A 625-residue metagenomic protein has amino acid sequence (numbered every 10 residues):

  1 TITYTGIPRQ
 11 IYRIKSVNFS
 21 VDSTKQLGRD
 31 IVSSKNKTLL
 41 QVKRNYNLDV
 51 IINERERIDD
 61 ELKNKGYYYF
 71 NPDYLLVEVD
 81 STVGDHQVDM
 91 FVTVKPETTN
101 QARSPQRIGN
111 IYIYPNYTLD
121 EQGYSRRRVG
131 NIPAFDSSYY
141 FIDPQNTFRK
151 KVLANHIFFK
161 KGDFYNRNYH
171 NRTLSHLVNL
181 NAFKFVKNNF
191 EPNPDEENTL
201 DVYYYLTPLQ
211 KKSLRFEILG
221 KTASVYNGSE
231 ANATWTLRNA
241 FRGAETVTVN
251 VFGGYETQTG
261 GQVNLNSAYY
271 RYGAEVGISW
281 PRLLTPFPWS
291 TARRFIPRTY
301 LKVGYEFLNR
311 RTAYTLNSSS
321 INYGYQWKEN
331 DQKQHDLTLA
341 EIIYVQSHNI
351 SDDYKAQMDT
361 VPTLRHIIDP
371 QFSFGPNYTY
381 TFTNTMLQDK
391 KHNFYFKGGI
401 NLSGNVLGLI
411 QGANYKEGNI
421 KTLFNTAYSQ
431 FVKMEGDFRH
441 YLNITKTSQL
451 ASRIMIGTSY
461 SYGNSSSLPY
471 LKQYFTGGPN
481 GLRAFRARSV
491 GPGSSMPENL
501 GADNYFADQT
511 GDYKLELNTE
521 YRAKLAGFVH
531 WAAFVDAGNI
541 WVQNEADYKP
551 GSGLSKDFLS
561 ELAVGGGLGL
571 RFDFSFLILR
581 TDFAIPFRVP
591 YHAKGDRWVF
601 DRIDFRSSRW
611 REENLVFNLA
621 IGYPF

Functional and structural regions predicted by a protein language model:
T1-T222, F252, M434, M455-G457: Periplasmic polypeptide-binding modules associated with outer-membrane biogenesis and secretion
Q10, L402, T445, F572-F576: A generic beta-sheet turn/junction motif
Q26-S33, I51, N146-T147, N166-K397 (+5 more regions): Gram-negative/organellar outer-membrane beta-barrel architecture
R127, S138-Y139, K221-S224, D336-A523 (+1 more regions): C-terminal outer-membrane beta-barrel translocator/porin domains of Gram-negative envelope proteins and their
V186, L214-F216, Y226-N227, R242-V247 (+8 more regions): Extended hydrophobic-aromatic, low-complexity segments
F216-I218, V247-V251, L301-V303, F396-I400 (+5 more regions): Membrane-embedded beta-strand positions of outer-membrane beta-barrel proteins
A231-L237, A274-W280, I321-Y325, P376-N384 (+8 more regions): Residues on the lipid-exposed face of transmembrane beta-strands in outer-membrane beta-barrel proteins
V249, L265, Y269, A274 (+2 more regions): C-terminal structural cap/anchor segments
